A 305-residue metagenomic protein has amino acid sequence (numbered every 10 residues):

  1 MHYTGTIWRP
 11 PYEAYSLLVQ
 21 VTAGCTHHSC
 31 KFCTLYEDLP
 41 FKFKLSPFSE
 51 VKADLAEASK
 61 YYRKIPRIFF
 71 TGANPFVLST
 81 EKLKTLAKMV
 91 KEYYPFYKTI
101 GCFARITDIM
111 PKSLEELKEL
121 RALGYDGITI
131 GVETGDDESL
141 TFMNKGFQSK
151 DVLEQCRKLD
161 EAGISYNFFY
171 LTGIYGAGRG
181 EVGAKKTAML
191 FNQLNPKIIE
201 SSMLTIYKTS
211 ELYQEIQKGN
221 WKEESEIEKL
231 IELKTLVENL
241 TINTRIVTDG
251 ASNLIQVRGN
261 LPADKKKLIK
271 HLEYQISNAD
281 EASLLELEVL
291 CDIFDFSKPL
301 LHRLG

Functional and structural regions predicted by a protein language model:
M1-E13, N192-G305: Auxiliary Fe-S-binding modules of radical SAM enzymes
T4-E50: Canonical Radical SAM [4Fe-4S] cluster-binding loop centered on the CxxxCxxC motif and its immediate flanking residues
L17-V19, I68, K98-A104, I128-I130 (+3 more regions): Hydrophobic faces of well-ordered beta-strands that scaffold small-molecule active sites in alpha/beta enzyme cores
C25, C33, V51, F70 (+5 more regions): Conserved, mostly hydrophobic/aromatic
F41, D136-F142, E211, I255-V257: A short acidic, helix-capping loop that chelates divalent metal ions and anchors anionic groups
S59-S165: Conserved SAM/AdoMet-binding glycine-rich loop
T107, G135-S139, L159-G183, S202-K208 (+1 more regions): Conserved strand-turn element in the central/C-terminal portion of the radical SAM core barrel that lines
E115-L117, G176-Q193: Catalytic cores of alpha/beta
